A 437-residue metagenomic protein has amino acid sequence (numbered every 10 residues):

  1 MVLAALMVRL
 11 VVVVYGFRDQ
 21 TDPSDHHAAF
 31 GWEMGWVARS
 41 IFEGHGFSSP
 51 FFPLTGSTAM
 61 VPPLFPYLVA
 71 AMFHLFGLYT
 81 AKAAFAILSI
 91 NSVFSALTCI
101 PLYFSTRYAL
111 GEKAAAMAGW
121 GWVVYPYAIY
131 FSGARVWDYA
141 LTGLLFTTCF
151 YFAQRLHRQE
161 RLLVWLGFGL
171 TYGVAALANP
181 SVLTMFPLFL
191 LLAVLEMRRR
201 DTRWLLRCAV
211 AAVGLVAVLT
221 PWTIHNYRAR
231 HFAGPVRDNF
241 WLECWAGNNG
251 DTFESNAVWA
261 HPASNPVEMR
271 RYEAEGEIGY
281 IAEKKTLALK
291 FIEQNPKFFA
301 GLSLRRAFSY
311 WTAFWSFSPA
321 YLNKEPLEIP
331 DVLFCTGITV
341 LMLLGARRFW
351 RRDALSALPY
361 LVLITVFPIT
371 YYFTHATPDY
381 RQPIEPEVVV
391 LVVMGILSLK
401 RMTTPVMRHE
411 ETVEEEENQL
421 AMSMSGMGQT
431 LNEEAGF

Functional and structural regions predicted by a protein language model:
V2, A59, P63-Y67, G77-I100 (+3 more regions): Loop-to-helix entry region of an early transmembrane alpha helix in multi-pass inner-membrane enzymes
A5-V8, A118-P126, L144, Y151 (+3 more regions): Short helix- or helix-capping micro-motifs that position conserved polar/aromatic residues at function-defining sites
V11-D22, F30-S57, L64, A71 (+2 more regions): Extracytosolic helix-loop segments that constitute the early lumenal/periplasmic catalytic or substrate-binding loops
K82-A86, V93, K284, K290-Y360: Membrane-interface anchor segments at the N-terminal boundary of transmembrane helices in multi-pass membrane enzymes
A86-L110, V124, T148-Y151, V340-L344: Transmembrane-helix motifs of polytopic, lipid-linked glycan transferases
A109-K113, C149-G167, T171, A175 (+3 more regions): Membrane-interface transmembrane helices that cradle and orient dolichyl/undecaprenyl
R155-R158, M185-V216, M402: Perimembrane helix-loop-helix junctions
Y227-S309: Membrane-proximal stem/loop segments at transmembrane-domain junctions that anchor or position
